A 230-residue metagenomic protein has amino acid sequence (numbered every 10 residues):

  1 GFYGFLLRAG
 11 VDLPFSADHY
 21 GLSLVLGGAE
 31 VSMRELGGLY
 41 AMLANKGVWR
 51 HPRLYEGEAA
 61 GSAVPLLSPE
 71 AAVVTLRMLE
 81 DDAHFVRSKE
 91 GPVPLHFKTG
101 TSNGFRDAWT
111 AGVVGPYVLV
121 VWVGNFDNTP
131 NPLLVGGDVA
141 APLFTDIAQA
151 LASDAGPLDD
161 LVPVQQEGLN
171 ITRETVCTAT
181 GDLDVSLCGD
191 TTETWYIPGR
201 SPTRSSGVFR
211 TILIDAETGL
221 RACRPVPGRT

Functional and structural regions predicted by a protein language model:
G1-V11, A17-N45: Active-site-adjacent helix/loop patches that line small-molecule binding or acyl-intermediate pockets
R8, E80, P227-T230: Short flexible/disordered coil segments
D12-D18, V123-N128: The feature captures the short pre-catalytic strand/loop hairpin that immediately precedes and shapes the active-site
L13, D18, S23, H84-V86 (+1 more regions): Short, well-ordered helical secondary-structure segments
E30-R210: A penicillin-recognizing enzyme superfamily signal
T211-T230: C-terminal functional modules
